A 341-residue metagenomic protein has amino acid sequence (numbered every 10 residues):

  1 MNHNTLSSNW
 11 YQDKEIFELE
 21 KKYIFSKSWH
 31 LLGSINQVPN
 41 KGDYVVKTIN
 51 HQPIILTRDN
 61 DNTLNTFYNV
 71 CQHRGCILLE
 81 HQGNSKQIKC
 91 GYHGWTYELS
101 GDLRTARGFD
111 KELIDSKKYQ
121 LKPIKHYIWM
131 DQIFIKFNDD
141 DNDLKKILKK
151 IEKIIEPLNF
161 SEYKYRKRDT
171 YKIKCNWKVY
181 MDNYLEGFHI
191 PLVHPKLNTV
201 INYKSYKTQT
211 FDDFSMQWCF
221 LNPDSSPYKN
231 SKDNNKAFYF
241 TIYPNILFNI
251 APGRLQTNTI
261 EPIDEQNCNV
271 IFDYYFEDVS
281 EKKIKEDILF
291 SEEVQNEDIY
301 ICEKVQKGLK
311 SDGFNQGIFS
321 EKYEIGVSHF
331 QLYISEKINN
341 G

Functional and structural regions predicted by a protein language model:
M1-W10, S161: Short, contiguous pre-domain boundary segments
S7-N9, E20, G33-S34, D115 (+2 more regions): Short, solvent-exposed coil/turn linker segments
W10-I49, I54: Non-catalytic accessory segments flanking enzyme active sites
F25-W29, C76, H189: Generic structural signal for secondary-structure transition and capping sites
K27-P39, A106-F109, Y239-P244: Short Pro/Gly-enriched beta-strand edge/turn motifs at strand-loop
V38-D139, K145-K153: Rieske [2Fe-2S] iron-sulfur-binding domain
T57, T63, N69, Y127-I128 (+1 more regions): C-terminal catalytic domain of Rieske-type non-heme iron oxygenases
